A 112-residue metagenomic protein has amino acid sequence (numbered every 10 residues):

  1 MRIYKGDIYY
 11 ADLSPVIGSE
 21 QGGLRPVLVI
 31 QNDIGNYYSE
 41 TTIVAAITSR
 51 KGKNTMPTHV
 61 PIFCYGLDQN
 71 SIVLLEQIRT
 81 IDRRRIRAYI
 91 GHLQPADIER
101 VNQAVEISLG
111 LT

Functional and structural regions predicted by a protein language model:
M1-T112: Conserved functional hotspots at enzyme active or ligand-binding sites that engage polyanionic ligands
